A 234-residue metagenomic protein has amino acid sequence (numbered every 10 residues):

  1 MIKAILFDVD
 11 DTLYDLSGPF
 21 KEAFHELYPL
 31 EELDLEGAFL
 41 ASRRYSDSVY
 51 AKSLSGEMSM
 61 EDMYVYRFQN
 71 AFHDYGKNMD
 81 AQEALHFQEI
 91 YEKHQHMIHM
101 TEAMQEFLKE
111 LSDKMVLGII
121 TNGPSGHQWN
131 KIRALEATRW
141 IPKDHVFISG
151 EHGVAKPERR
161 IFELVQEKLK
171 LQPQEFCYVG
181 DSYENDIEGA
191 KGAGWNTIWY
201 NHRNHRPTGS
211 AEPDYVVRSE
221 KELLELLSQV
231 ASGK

Functional and structural regions predicted by a protein language model:
M1-I5, K109, G123-K234: Asp-based, Mg2+/Mn2+-dependent phosphohydrolase catalytic module
I2-V9, L13-E102: N-terminal helical cap/lid subdomain that shapes the substrate entry/recognition surface in HAD-like hydrolases
D11, Q95, N122-G123, D181: Conserved residues at beta->alpha junctions
E22-E26, A41, R67-N70, E106 (+3 more regions): Alpha-helical elements of Rossmann-like donor-binding domains used by nucleotide-donor carbohydrate transfer enzymes
A103-K114: Catalytic-core regions built around general acid/base machinery
K114-M115, G194: Glycine-centered short loops/turns at secondary-structure junctions
